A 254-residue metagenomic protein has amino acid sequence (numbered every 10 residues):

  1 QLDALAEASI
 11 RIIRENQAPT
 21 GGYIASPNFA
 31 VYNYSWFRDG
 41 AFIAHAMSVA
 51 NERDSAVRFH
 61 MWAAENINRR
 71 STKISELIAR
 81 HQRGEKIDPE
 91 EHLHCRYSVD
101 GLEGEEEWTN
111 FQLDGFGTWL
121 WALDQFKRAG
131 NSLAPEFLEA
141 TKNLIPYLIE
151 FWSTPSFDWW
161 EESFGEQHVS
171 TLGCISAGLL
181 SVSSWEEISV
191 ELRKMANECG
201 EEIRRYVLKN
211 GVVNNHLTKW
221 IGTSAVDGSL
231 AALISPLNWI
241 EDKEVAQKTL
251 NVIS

Functional and structural regions predicted by a protein language model:
Q1-S254: Acidic, mature catalytic/reactive cores of soluble proteins
